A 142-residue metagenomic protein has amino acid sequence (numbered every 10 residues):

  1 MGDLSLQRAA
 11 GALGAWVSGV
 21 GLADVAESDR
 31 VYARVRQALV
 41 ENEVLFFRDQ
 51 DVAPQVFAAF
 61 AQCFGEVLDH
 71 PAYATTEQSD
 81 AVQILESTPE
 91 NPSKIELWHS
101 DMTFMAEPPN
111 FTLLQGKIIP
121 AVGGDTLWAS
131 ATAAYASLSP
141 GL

Functional and structural regions predicted by a protein language model:
M1-L142: Non-heme Fe(II) oxygenase catalytic core, chiefly the N-lobe of the double-stranded beta-helix
